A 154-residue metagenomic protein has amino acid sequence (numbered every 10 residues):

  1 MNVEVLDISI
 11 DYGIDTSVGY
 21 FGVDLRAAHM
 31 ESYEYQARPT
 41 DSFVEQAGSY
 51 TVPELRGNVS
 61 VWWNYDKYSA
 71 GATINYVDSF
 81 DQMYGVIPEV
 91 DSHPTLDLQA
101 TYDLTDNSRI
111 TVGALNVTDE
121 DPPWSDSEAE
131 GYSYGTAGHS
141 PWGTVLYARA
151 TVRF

Functional and structural regions predicted by a protein language model:
M1-D15, Y50, L55-N64, G71-N75 (+3 more regions): Outer-membrane beta-barrel transmembrane strands
M1-S9, D24, Y33, H93 (+3 more regions): Surface-exposed loop/turn and secondary-structure junction residues enriched for glycine/proline
V3, D15-V18, M30, Y65-Y68 (+3 more regions): Outer-membrane beta-barrel channels and translocator barrels
S9, Y20-D24, S60, S69-G71 (+4 more regions): Residue-level detector of the transmembrane beta-barrel scaffold of outer-membrane proteins
S17-Y20, L25, Q46, A129 (+2 more regions): Intrinsically disordered, low-complexity segments enriched in small/polar residues
V23-D103, T118: C-terminal beta-barrel architecture of Gram-negative outer-membrane proteins
E31-E34, Y76-D81, T101-F154: C-terminal beta-signal and adjacent terminal beta-strands/loops of Gram-negative outer-membrane beta-barrel proteins
